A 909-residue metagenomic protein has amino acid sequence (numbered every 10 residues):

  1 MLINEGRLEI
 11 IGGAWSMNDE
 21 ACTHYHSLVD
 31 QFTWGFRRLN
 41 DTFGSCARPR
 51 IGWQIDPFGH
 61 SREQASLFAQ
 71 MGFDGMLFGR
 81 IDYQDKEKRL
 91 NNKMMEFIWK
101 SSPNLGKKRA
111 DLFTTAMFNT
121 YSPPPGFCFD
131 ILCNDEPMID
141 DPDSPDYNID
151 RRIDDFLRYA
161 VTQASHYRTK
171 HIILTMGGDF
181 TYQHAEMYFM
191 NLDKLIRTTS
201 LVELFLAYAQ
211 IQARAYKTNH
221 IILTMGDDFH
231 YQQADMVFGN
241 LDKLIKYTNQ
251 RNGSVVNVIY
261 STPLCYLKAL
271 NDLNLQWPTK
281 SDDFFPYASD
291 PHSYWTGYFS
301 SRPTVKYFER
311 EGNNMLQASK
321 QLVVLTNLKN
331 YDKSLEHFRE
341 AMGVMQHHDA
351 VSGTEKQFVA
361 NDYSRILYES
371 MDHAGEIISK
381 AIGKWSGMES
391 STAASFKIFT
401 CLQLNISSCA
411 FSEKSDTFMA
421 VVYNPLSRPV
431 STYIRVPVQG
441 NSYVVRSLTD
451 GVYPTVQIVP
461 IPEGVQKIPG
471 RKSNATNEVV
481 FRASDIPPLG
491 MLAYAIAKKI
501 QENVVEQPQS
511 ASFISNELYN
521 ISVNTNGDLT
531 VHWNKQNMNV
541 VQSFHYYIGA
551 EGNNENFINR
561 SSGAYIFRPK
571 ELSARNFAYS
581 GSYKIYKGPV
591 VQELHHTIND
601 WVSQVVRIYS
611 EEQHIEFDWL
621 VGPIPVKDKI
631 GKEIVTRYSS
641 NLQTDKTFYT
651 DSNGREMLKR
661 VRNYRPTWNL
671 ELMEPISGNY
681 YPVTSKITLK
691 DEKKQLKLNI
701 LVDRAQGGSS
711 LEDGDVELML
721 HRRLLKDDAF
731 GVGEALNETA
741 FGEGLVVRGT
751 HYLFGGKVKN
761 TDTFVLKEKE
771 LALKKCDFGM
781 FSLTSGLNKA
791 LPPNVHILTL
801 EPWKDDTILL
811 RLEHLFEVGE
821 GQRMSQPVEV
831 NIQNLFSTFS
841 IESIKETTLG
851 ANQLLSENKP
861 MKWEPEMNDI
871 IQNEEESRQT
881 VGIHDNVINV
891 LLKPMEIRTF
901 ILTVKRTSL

Functional and structural regions predicted by a protein language model:
M1-M419, P425, T432, N441 (+6 more regions): Catalytic-domain carbohydrate-binding cleft regions of carbohydrate-active enzymes
F58, D82, K498, G850 (+1 more regions): Flexible, active-site-proximal loop/turn residues at the rims of small-molecule/cofactor binding pockets and catalytic
E96, S442, Q509-A511, D528 (+1 more regions): Short, acidic/polar N-cap/turn motifs at the starts of alpha helices
M342, A497-N524, D528-V531, N537 (+2 more regions): Terminal connector regions
I434-G451, T455-V465, R471-N474, R823-H884: Carbohydrate-interacting/catalytic domains
N477-Q501, W863-L909: C-terminal beta-strand-rich structural cap/linker in extracellular carbohydrate-active enzymes
